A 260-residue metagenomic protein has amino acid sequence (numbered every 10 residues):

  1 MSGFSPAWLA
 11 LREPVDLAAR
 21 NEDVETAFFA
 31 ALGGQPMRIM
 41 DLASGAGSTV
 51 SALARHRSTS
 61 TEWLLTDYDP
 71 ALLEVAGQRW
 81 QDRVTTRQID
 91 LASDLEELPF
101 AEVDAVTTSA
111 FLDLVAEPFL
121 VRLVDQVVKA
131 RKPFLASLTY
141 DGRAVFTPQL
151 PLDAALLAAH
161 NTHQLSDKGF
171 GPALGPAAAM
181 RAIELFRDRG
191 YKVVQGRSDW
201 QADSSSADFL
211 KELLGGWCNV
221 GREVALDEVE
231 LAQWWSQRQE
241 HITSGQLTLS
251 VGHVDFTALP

Functional and structural regions predicted by a protein language model:
M1-G34: Class I SAM-dependent methyltransferase Rossmann-like catalytic core, especially the SAM/SAH-binding loop
P36-G45: Conserved class I S-adenosyl-L-methionine
G47-D94: Class I SAM-dependent methyltransferase SAM/SAH-binding core
D94-E102: Short amphipathic alpha-helix with an adjacent loop that forms part of the alpha/beta core around
F100, K192-P260: Conserved Class I S-adenosyl-L-methionine
T107: A conserved beta-strand element that flanks and buttresses the S-adenosyl-L-methionine
L114-V127: A short, conserved alpha-helix within the catalytic core of class I
K132-R197: Conserved catalytic/acceptor-binding region of the Class I
